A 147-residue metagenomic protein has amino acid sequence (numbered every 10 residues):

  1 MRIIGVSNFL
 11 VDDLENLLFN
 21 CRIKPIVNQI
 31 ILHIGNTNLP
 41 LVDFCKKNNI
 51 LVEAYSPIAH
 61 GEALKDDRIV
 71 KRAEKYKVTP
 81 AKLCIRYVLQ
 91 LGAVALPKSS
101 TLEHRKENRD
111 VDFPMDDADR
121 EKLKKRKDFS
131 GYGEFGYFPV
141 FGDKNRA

Functional and structural regions predicted by a protein language model:
M1-A147: Beta/alpha (TIM)-barrel catalytic core signal, keyed to glycine-rich beta->alpha loops juxtaposed to Asp/Glu that bind
